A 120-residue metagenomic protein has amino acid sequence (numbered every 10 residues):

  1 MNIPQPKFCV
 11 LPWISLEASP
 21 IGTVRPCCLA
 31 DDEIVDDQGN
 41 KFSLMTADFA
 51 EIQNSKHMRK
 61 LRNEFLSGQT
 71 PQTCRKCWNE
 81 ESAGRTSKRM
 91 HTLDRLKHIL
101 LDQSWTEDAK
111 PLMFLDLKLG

Functional and structural regions predicted by a protein language model:
M1-V10: Short, basic/aromatic recognition patches
Q5, T70-T73, L119: Short metal-coordination and nucleic-acid-contact micro-motifs, chiefly zinc-binding Cys/His arrays
W13-G22, Q103-G120: N-terminal pre-triad scaffold of radical SAM enzymes
L16, I34-V35, E81-S87: Cys/His-rich zinc-coordinating "finger/knuckle" motifs
I21, R85-R95: Short cysteine/histidine-rich zinc-coordinating motifs and their immediately flanking basic loops
L29-N79: C-terminal accessory region of radical SAM enzymes
S67-Q69, G84, D102-Q103: Short loop/turn hinge sites at secondary-structure boundaries
